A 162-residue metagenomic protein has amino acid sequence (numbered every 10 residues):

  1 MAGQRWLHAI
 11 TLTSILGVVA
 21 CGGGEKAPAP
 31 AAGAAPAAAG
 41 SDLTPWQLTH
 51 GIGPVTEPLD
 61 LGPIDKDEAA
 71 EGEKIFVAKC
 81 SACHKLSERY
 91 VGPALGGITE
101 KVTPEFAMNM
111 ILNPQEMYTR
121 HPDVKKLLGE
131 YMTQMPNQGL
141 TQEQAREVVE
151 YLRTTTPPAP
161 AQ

Functional and structural regions predicted by a protein language model:
M1-I10: Bacterial N-terminal signal peptides that target proteins for export
T11-I15: Hydrophobic helical h-region of N-terminal Sec-dependent signal peptides in bacterial secretory/periplasmic proteins
G17-A20: C-terminal motif of bacterial Sec signal peptides marking the signal peptidase cleavage site
G22, V91-I98, Q115-Q144: Axial heme c-ligation environment in periplasmic c-type cytochrome domains
A29-I75, Q162: Electrostatic cytochrome c docking/interface patches
E68, F76-K79, S87, V91 (+2 more regions): Short pre-active-site segment immediately N-terminal to redox-active cysteine/selenocysteine motifs in thiol-based
A69, E73, K85-E116: Gly/Gly-Pro-rich "capping" loops immediately C-terminal to redox-active cysteine motifs in periplasmic/lumenal
E105-M110, T133-Q162: C-terminal capping alpha-helices of c-type cytochrome domains
